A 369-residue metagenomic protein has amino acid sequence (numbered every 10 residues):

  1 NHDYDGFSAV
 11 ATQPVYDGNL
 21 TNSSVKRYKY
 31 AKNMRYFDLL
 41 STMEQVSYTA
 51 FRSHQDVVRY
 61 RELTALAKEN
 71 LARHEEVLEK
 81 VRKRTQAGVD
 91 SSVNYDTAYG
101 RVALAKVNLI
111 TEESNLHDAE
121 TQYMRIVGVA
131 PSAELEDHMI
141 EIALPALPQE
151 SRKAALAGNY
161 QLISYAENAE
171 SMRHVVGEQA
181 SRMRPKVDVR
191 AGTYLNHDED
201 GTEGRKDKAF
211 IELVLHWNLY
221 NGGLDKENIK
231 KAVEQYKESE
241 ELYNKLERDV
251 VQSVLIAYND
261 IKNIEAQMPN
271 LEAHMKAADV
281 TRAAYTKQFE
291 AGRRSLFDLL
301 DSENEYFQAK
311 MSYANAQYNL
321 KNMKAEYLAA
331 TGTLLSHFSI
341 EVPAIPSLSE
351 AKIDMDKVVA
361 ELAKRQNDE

Functional and structural regions predicted by a protein language model:
N1-H2, T12-S41, Q45, I163 (+4 more regions): Small/polar (Gly/Ser/Thr/Ala-rich) solvent-exposed segments that form structured loops/beta-strands/short helices used
Y4-G6, R52, T97, K186 (+1 more regions): Transmembrane beta-barrel architecture of outer-membrane proteins
S8-V10, H54, D188, E212-V214 (+1 more regions): Membrane-embedded beta-strand positions in outer-membrane beta-barrel channels/transporters
T42, V46-A67, K83, A119 (+3 more regions): Amphipathic alpha-helical coiled-coil segments
Q45-A157, D260, I264, M268 (+3 more regions): Periplasmic alpha-helical coiled-coil/stalk elements that build and connect Gram-negative outer-membrane
E150-N196: Acidic, glycine-rich loop-and-beta core segments that form the ion-binding/anion-interacting portion of active sites
A314-E369: Acidic, low-complexity, intrinsically disordered peripheral segments
